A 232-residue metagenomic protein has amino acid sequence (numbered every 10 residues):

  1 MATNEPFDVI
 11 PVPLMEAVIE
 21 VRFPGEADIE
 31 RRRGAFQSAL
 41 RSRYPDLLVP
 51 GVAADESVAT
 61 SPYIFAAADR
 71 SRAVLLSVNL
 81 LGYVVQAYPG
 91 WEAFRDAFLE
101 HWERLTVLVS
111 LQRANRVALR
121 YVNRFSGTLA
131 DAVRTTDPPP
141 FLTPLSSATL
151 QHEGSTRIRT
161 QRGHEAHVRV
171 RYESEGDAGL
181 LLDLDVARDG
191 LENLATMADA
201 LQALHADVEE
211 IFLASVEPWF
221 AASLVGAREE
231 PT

Functional and structural regions predicted by a protein language model:
M1-L76, G82, G154-I158, F212 (+1 more regions): N-terminal low-complexity, intrinsically disordered segments
M1-V21, Y88-S126: Short N-terminal signal/transit or membrane-insertion segments and the immediately adjacent low-complexity/disordered
E5, P62-A66, R116-D183: Aromatic/basic-lined ligand-recognition segments that form π-stacking hydrophobic pockets flanked by Lys/Arg to engage
P13-E20, R72-Y88, Q112-V122, G176-D189: Glycine-rich, often proline-containing surface loops adjacent to acidic residues and nearby aromatics that form
I19, A35-L40, A132, V168-V170 (+1 more regions): Generic hydrophobic, helix-prone segments enriched in Leu/Val/Ile
E26-D28, L81, G90, S126 (+1 more regions): Generic "edge-of-domain/loop-turn" microfeature
D28-S42, D46, A87-Q112, E192-A203 (+1 more regions): Extended intrinsically disordered, low-complexity coil regions enriched in Ser, Thr, Gly, Ala and often Pro
D189-T232: Long, compositionally biased interface segments
